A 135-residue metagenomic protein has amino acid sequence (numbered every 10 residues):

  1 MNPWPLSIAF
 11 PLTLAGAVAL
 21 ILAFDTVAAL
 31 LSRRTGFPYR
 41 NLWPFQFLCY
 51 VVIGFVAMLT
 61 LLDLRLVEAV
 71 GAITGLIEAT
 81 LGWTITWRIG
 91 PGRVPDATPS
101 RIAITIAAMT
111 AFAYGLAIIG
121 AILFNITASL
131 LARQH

Functional and structural regions predicted by a protein language model:
M1-H135: Juxtamembrane/disordered regions of integral membrane proteins
